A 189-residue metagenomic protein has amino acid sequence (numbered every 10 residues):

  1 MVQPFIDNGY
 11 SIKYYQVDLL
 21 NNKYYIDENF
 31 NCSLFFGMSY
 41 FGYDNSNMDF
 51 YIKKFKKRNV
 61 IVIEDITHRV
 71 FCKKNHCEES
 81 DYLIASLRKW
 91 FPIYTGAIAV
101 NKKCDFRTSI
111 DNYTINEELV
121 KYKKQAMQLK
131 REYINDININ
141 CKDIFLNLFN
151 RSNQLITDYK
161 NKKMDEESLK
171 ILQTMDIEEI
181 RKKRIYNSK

Functional and structural regions predicted by a protein language model:
M1, Y43-S46, V70-K74, F91-T95 (+1 more regions): Short catalytic/ligand-binding loop motif for oxyanion handling, primarily in non-cytosolic enzymes, centered on
M1-K57, I63, R69-V70: PLP-dependent aminotransferase-like
V2-D7, I26-N31, K53, C72-S80 (+2 more regions): Short loop/helix-cap segments at secondary-structure boundaries that form the rim of catalytic
N21-K23, I66-V70, Y94-T95, Y113-E117 (+1 more regions): Short C-terminal domain-edge/linker segments immediately following a structured domain
L34-N45, I52-K53, R88, T95 (+2 more regions): Hydrophobic, well-ordered secondary-structure segments that either form specific early membrane-associated helices used
F41, I84-T95, S109-Y122: Active-site PLP-lysine loop of aminotransferase-like
I63-V100: Conserved active-site segment immediately N-terminal to the catalytic lysine that forms the internal aldimine
C104-K189: Structural motif of enzymes handling amino- and sulfur-group chemistry
